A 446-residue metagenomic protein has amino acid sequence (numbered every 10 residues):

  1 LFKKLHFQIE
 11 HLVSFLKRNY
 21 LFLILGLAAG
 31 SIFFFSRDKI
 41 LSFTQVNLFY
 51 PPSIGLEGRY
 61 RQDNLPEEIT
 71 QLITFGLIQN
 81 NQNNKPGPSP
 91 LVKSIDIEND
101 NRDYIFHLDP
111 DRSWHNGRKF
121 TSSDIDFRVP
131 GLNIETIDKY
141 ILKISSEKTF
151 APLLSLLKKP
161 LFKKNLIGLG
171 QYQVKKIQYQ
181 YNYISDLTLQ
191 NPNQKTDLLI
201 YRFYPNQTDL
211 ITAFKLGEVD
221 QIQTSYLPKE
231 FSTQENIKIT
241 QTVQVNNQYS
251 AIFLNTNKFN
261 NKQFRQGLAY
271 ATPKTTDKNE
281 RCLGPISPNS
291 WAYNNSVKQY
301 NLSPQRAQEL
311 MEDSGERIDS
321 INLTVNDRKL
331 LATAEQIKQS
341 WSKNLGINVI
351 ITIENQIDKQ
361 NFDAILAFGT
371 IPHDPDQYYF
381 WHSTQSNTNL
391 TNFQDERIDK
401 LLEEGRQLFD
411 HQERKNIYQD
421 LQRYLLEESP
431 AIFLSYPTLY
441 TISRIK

Functional and structural regions predicted by a protein language model:
N19-R37: Hydrophobic membrane-insertion alpha-helices, especially the h-region of bacterial N-terminal signal peptides
F22-A28, Y183, E312-I371: Ligand/substrate-recognition segments at binding pockets and active sites
G26, G267-N295, K329-K338, K359-K446: Detector for C-terminal structural segments
P51-N99, H107: N-terminal lobe/hinge region of extracytoplasmic solute-binding protein
Q82, K139, S145-Y201, Q207-T208 (+1 more regions): Gly/Pro-rich hinge or "lid" segments in bacterial periplasmic/extracellular proteins
S94-N133, A213: Aromatic- and charge-enriched surface segment that lines or borders ligand/interaction sites
I177-N182, I200-N255, F368: Extracellular/periplasmic solute-recognition and catalytic clefts
T188-N191, F203, I237-G267, A271 (+4 more regions): A bilobed periplasmic-binding-protein/Venus flytrap-type ligand-binding module shared by bacterial periplasmic
